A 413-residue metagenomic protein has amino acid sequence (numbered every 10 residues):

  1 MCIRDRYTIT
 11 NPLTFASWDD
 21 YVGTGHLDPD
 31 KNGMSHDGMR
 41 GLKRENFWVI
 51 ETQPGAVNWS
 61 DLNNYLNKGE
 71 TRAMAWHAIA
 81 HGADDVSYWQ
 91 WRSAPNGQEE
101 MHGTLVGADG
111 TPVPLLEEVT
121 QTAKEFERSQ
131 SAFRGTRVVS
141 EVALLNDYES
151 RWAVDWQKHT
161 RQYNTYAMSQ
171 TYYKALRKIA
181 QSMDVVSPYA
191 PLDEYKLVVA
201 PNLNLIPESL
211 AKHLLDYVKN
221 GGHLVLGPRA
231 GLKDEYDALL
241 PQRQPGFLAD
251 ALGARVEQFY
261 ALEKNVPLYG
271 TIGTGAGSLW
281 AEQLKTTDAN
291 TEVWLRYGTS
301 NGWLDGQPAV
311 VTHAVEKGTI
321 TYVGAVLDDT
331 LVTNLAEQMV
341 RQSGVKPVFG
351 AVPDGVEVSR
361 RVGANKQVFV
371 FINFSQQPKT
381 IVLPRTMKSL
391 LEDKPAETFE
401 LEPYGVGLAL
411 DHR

Functional and structural regions predicted by a protein language model:
M1-I3: Short, small-residue-biased leader/transition segments that mark boundaries at the very start of proteins
D5-I9: Short glycine-biased active-site loop of nucleotidyltransferases that positions the nucleotide triphosphate and helps
T10-R413: Carbohydrate-binding surfaces of carbohydrate-active enzymes
